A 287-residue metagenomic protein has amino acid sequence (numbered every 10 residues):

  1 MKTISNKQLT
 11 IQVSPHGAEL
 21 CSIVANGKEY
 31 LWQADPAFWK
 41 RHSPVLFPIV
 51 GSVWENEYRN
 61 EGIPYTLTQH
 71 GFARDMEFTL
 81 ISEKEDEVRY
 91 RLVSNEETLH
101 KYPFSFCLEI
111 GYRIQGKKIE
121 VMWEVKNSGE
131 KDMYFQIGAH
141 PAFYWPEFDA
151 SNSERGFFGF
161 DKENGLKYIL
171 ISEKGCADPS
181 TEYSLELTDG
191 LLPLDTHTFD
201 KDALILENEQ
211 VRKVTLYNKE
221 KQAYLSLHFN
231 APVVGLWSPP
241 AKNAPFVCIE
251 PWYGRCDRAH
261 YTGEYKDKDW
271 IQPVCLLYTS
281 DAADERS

Functional and structural regions predicted by a protein language model:
M1-E57, P64-L67, E209-A231, S280: Beta-strand-rich N-terminal accessory domains
A25, Y65, H70, D75-I81 (+1 more regions): Acidic/His-leaning functional-site neighborhoods
I63, L67-G116: Extended, loop-rich substrate-binding clefts of extracytoplasmic carbohydrate-active enzymes
V88-Y90, L108-I110, V121, I137-A139 (+4 more regions): Hydrophobic residues positioned within well-ordered beta-strands of beta-sheet architectures
S94-P146: Acidic, contiguous internal or C-terminal segments within carbohydrate-active enzymes that form a structured patch used
E109-G111, D269-P273: Beta-strand-rich interaction surfaces with strong enrichment in secreted/lumenal proteins
D132-Y134, W145, D149-F229: Active-site/ligand-binding surface loops and adjacent short beta/alpha elements that line catalytic pockets across
Y278-E285: Conserved small/polar residues in nucleotide/adenosyl-binding loops
